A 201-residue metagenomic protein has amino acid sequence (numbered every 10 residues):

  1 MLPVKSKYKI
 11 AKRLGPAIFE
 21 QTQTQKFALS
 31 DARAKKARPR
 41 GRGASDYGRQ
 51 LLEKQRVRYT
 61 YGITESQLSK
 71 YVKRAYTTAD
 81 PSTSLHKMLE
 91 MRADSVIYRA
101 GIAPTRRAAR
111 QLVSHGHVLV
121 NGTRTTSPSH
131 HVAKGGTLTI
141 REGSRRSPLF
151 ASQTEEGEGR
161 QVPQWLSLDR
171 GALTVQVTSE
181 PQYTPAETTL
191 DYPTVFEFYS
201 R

Functional and structural regions predicted by a protein language model:
M1-A100, S127-R201: Ferredoxin-like alpha/beta domains used as RNA- or RNAP-binding modules
R106, L112-V113, V132: Short, well-ordered loop/turn sites that connect or cap secondary structure elements
G116-V120, R124-T126: Glycine- and Gly-Pro-enriched alpha-helical subdomains that act as flexible, kink-prone "lid/hinge" or packing modules
